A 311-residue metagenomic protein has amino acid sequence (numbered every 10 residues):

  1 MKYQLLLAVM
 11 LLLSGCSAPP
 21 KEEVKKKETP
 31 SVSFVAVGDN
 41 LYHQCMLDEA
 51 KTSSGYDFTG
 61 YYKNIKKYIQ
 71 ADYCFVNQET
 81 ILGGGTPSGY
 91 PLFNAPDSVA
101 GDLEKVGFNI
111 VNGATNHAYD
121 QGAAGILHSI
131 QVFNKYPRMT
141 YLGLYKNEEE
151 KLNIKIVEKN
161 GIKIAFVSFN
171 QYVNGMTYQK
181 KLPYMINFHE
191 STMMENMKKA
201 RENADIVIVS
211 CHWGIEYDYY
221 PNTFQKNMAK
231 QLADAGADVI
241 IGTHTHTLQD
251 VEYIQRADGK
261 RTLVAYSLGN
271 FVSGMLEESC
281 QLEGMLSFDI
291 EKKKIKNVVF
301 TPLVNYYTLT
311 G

Functional and structural regions predicted by a protein language model:
K2-A8: Sec-dependent signal peptide recognition, specifically the positively charged N-region followed immediately by
A8-L11, K66-K67: Short linear sequence elements within intrinsically disordered, low-complexity coil regions
L13-G15: C-terminal motif of bacterial Sec signal peptides marking the signal peptidase cleavage site
S17-G311: Acidic, metal/ion-coordinating pockets
